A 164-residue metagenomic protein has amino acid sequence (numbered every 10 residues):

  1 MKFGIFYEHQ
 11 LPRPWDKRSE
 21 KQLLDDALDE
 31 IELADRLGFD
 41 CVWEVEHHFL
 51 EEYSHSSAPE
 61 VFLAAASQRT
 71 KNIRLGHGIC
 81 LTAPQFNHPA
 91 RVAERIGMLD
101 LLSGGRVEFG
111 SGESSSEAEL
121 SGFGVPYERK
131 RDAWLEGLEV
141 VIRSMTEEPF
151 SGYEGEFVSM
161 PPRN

Functional and structural regions predicted by a protein language model:
M1-H77: N-terminal beta1-alpha1-beta2 module of alpha/beta enzyme domains
K17, L24, T82, G124-Y127: Active-site oxyanion-binding pockets that recognize sulfate/phosphate
A27, A34, A58, A64-A66 (+4 more regions): A sequence-composition feature that detects small, non-aromatic residues
F49-L50, L81-T82, S115: Positions that flank functional sites
G78-F86: The substrate-binding groove and active-site-proximal loops of carbohydrate-active enzymes, especially glycoside
Q85-N164: Internal, glycine-rich beta/alpha segment that forms the wall or movable "lid" of small-molecule/cofactor binding
